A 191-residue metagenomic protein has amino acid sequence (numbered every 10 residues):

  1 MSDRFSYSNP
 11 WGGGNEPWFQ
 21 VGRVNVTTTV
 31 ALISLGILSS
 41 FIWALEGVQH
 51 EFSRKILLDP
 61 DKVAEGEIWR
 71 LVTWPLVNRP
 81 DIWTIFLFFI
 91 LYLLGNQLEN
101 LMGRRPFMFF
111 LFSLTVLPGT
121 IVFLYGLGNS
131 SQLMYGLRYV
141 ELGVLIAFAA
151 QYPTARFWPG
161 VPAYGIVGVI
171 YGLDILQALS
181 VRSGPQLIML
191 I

Functional and structural regions predicted by a protein language model:
S2-I191: A detector for small-residue-rich transmembrane helices and their helix-helix packing motifs
